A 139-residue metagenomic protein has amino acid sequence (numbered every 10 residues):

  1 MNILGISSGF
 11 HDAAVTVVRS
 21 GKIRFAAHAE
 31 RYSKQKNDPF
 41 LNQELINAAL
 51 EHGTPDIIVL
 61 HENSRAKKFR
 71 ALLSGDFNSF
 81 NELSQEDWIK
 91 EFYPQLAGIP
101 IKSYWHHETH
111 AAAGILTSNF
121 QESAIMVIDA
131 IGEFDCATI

Functional and structural regions predicted by a protein language model:
M1-I139: Short acidic/glycine-rich loops and adjacent helix/strand connectors that line catalytic pockets where negatively
